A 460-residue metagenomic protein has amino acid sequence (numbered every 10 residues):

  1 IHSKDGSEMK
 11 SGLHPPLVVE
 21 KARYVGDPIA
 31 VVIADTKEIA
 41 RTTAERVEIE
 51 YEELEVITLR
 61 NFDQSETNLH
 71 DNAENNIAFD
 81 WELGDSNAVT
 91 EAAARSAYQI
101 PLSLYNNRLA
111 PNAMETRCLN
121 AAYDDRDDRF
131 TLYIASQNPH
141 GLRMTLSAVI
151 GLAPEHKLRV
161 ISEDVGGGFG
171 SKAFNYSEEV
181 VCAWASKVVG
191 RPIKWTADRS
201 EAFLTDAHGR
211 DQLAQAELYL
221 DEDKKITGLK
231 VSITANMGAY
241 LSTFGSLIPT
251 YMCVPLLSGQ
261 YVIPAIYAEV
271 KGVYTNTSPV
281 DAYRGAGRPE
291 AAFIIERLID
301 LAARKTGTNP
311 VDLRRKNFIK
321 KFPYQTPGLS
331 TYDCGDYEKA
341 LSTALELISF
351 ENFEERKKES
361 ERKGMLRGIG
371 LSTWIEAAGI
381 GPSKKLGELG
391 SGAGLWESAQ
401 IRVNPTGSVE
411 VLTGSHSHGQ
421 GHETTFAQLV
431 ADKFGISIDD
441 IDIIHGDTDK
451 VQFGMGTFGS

Functional and structural regions predicted by a protein language model:
I1, I29-E50, C118-V189, S246-L256 (+7 more regions): Alpha-helical support elements that line or immediately flank enzyme active sites and cofactor-binding pockets
I1-D27, D71, G141, V160-V181 (+6 more regions): Short, surface-exposed loop/turn segments at secondary-structure boundaries that line and modulate
I1-E74, V188: Flexible, low-hydrophobicity surface segments
G6-G12, N76-L119, D211-L298, L386-E397 (+1 more regions): Glycine-rich loop/linker segments at domain edges
V19, G26-I29, R95-Y98, T116 (+10 more regions): Short coil/turn connectors at secondary-structure junctions
P28, A34-T36, K187-G238, N352: Phosphate/diphosphate-binding loops
S65-I150, I319-S408: Helix-loop-helix junctions that connect adjacent transmembrane helices in secondary transporters/permeases, recognized
L152-H156, K187-I193, E222, I248-A378 (+2 more regions): C-terminal catalytic domains of large/alpha subunits in multi-subunit enzymes
